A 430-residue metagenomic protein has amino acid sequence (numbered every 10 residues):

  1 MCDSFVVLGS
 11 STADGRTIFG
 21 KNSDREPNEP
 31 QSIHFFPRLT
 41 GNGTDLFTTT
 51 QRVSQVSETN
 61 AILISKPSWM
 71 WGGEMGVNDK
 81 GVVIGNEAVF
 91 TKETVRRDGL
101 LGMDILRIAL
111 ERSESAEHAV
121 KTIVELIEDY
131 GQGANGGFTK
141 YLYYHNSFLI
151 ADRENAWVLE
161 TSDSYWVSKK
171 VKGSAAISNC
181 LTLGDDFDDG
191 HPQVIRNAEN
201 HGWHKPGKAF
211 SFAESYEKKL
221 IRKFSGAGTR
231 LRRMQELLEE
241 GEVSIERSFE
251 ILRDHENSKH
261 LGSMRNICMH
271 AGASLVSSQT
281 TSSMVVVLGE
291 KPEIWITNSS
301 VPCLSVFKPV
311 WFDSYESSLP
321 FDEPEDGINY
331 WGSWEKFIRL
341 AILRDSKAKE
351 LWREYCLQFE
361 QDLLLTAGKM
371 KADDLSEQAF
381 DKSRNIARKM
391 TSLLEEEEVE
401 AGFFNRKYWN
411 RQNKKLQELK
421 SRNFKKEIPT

Functional and structural regions predicted by a protein language model:
M1-G102, T122-S244: A contiguous strand-loop segment
S4-S11, R16, L275, D373-T430: Acidic, low-complexity N-terminal propeptides/linkers enriched in Ser/Thr/Asp/Gly that mediate export, maturation
I105-R112: Second-shell loop/turn segments in exported
R112-V120: Short, charged, surface-exposed loops that flank catalytic or proteolytic processing sites
H118, G131-N135, H260, K371 (+3 more regions): Residue-level signal for secondary-structure boundary elements
A119-E128, I245-K259, S376-S383: Short, well-structured alpha-helical segments that form the helix of a local strand-helix-strand
G241-M269, A273-S278, F359-E360: Accessory, solvent-exposed terminal regions and/or long lumenal/extracellular loops of proteins
H270-E396: Substrate-recognition/cap regions that form aromatic- and gly/pro-loop-enriched pockets for small-molecule ligands
